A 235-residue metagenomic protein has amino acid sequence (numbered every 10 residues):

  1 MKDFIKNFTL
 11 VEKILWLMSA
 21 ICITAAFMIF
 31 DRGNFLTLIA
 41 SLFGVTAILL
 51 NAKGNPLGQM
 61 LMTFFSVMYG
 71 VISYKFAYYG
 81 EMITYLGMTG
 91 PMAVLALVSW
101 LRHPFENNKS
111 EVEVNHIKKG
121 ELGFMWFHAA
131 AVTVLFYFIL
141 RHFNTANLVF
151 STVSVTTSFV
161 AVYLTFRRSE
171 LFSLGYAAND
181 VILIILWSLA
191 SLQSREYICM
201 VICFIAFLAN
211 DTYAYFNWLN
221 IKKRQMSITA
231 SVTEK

Functional and structural regions predicted by a protein language model:
M1-L17, K118-F124: N-terminal membrane topogenic signal
E12-T24, A40, F127-A131: Alpha-helical transmembrane segments
I23-F35, A52-G54, K75: Short, hydrophobic transmembrane alpha-helix segments
R32-A40, P56-L61, G80-Y85, A146-S151 (+2 more regions): Short, aromatic-rich membrane-interface segments at the entry and exit of alpha-helical transmembrane domains
N51-S99: Hydrophobic/aromatic-rich structural module bridging two neighboring secondary-structure elements via a short loop
T84-W100, E113-R141, A161: Alpha-helical transmembrane segments of multi-pass integral membrane proteins
A131-T145, T152-L171: Alpha-helical transmembrane segments in multipass membrane proteins, preferentially the mid-helix core
Y163-K235: C-terminal transmembrane-bundle signature of multipass membrane proteins, characterized by strong activation on
